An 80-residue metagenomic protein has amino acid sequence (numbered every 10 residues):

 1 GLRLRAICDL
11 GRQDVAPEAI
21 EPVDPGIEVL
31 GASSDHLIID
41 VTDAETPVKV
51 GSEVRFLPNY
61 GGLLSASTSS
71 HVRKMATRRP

Functional and structural regions predicted by a protein language model:
G1-P80: Active-site anion/phosphate-binding pocket segments in diverse small-molecule metabolic enzymes
